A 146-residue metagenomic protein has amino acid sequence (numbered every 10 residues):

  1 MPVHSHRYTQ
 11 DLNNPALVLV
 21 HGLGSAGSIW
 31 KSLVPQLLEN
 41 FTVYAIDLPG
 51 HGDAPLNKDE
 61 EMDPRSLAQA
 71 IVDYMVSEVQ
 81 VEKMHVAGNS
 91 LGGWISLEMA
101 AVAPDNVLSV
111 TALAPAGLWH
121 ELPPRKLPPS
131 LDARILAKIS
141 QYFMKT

Functional and structural regions predicted by a protein language model:
M1-P2: N-terminal cap/lid segment of alpha/beta-hydrolase-fold proteins
R7, S32, Y44-A87: Active-site loop/oxyanion-hole signature of alpha/beta-hydrolase fold enzymes
R7-P55: Conserved HGGG/HGGXW glycine-rich cap/lid loop of the alpha/beta-hydrolase fold
A16, T42, E82-H85, N106-S109: Structural signature of beta-strand start/N-cap positions in the alpha/beta core of ABC transporter nucleotide-binding
K31, V72, L97-A101: Short, hydrophobic alpha-helix immediately C-terminal to the catalytic nucleophile
A54, S90, A114: Catalytic nucleophile serine of serine hydrolases, specifically the conserved "nucleophile elbow" pentapeptide
G88, G92, S96: Gly/Ala-rich beta-loop-alpha elbow adjacent to hydrolase catalytic centers
L97-V102, V107-Y142: Flexible "cap/lid" loop of the alpha/beta hydrolase fold
